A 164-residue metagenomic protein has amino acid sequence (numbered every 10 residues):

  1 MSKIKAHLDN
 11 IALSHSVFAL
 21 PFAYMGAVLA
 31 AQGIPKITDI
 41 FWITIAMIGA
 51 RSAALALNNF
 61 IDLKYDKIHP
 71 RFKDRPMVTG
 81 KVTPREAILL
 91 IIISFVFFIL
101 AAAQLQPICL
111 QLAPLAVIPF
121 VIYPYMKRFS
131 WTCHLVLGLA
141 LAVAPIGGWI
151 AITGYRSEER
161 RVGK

Functional and structural regions predicted by a protein language model:
M1-K164: Multi-pass alpha-helical membrane architecture of UbiA-family and related isoprenoid/lipid prenyltransferases
